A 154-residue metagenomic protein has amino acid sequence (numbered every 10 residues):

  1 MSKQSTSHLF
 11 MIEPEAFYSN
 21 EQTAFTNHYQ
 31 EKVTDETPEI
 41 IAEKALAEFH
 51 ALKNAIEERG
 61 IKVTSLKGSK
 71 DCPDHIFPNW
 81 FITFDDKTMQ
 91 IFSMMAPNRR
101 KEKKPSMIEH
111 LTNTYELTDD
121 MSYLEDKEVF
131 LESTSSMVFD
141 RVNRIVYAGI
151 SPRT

Functional and structural regions predicted by a protein language model:
M1-T154: The feature marks the mature, well-folded catalytic cores of soluble enzymes
